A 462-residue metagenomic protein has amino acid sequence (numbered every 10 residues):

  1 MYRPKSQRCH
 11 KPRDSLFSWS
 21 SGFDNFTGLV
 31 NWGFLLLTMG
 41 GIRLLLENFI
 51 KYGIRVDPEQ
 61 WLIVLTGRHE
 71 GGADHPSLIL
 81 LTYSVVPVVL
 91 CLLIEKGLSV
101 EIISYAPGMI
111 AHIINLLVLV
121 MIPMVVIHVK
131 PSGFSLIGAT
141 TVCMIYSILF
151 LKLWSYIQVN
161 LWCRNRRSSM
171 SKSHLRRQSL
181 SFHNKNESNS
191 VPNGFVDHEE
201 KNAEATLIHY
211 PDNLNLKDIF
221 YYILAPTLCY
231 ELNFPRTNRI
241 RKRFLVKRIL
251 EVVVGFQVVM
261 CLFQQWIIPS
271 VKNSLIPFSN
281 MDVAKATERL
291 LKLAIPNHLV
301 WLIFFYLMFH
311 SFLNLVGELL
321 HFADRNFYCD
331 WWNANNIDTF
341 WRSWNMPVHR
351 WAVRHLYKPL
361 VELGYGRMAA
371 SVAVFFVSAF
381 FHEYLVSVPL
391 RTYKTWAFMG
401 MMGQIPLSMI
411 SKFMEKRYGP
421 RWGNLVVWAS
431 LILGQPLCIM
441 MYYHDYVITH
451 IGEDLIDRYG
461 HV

Functional and structural regions predicted by a protein language model:
M1-A106, V462: N-terminal signal-anchor/initial transmembrane insertion module of eukaryotic multi-pass membrane proteins
D24-G40, H69-V88, S104-V120, G133-I148 (+7 more regions): Transmembrane alpha-helices of multi-pass eukaryotic membrane proteins
L35-R55, Y83-S99, L119-P131, S147-V159 (+10 more regions): Membrane-embedded alpha-helices of multi-pass membrane proteins, especially ion channels and transporters
G67-V253: Intramembrane catalytic core of multi-pass membrane enzymes that act on lipidic substrates
R167-S171, G400-I405: Aromatic/acidic cage segments in peptide-binding pockets
K201-E251, F256, N273-S387, R391 (+1 more regions): Membrane-interfacial catalytic/cofactor-binding modules of polytopic membrane enzymes
M414-Y418: Membrane-interface junctions at the ends of membrane-embedded or membrane-associated helices
